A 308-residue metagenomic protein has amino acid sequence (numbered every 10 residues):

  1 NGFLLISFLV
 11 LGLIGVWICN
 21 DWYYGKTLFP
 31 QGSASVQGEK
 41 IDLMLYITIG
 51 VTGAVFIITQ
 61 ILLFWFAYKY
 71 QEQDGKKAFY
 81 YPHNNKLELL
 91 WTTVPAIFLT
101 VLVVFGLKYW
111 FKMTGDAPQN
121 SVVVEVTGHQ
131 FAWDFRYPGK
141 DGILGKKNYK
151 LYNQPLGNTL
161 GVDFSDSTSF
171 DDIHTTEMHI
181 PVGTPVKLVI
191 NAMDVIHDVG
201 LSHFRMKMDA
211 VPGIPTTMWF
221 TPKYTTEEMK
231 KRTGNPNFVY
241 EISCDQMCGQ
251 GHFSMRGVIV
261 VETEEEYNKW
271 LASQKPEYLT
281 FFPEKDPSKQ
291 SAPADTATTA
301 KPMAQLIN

Functional and structural regions predicted by a protein language model:
N1-S7, Q37-I58, T93: Membrane-entry segments of alpha-helical transmembrane domains in multi-pass membrane proteins
F3-G25, A54-I61: Alpha-helical transmembrane segments of integral membrane proteins, especially early/N-terminal helices
V16-L45, A67-N308: Non-transmembrane, membrane-proximal soluble domains of secreted or membrane proteins
Q60-L63, G106: Hydrophobic/aromatic residues in alpha-helical transmembrane segments
